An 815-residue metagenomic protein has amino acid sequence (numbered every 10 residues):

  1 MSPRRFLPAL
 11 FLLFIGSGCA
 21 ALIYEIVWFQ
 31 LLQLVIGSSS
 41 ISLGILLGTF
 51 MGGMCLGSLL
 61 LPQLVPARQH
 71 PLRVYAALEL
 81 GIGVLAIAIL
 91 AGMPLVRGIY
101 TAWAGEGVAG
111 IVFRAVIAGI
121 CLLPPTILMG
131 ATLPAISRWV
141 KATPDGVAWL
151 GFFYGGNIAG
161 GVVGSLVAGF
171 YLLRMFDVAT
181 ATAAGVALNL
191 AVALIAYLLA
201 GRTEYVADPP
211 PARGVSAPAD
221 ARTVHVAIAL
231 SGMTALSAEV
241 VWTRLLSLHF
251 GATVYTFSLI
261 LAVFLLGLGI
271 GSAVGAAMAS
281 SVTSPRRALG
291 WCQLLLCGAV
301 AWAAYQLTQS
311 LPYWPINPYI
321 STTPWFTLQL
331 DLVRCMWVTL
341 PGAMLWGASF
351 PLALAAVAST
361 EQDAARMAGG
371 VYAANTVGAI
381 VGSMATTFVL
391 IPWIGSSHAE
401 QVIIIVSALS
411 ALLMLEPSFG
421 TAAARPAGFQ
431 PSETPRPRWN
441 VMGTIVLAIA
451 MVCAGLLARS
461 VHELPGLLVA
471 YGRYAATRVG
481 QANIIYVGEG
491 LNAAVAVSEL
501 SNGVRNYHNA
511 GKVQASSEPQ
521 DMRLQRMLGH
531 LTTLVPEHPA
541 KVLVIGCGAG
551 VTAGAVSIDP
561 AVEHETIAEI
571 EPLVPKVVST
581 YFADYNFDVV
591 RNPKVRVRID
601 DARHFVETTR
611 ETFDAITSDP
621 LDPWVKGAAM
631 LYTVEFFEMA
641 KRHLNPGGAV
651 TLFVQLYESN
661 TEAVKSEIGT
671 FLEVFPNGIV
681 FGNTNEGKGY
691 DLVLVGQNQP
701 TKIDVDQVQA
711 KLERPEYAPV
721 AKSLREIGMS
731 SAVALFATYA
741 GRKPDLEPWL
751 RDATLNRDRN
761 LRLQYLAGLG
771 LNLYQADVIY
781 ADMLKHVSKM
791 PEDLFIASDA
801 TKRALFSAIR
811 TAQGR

Functional and structural regions predicted by a protein language model:
M1-T421, R425-T701, V705-R714, Y765-Q775 (+1 more regions): Alpha-helical transmembrane segments of multi-pass membrane proteins
A710-L735: Short, cationic low-complexity segments
L724, M729-S731, K743, P748 (+1 more regions): Extracellular/surface-exposed low-complexity segments
A737-A740: Metzincin-family zinc-dependent endopeptidase catalytic domain
L750-L766: Periplasmic c-type cytochrome electron-transfer domains
A808-A812: Extracytoplasmic/secretory-pathway proteins
